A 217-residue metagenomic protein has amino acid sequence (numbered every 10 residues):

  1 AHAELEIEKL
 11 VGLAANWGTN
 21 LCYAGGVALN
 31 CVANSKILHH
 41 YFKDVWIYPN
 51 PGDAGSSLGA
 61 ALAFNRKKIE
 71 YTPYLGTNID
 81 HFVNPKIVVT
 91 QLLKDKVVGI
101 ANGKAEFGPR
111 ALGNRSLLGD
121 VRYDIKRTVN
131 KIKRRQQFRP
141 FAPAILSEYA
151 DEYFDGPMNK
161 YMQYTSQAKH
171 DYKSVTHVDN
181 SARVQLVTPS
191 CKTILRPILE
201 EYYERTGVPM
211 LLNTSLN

Functional and structural regions predicted by a protein language model:
A1-L21: Phosphate/ATP-binding catalytic cores across multiple sugar-kinase/actin-like superfamilies, primarily ASKHA
H2, G25, Y48-P49: Conserved aromatic-histidine-acidic binding/catalytic patches
W17-G26, G99: Short glycine-rich phosphate-binding loop at a beta-alpha junction
L29-N30, N34-N217: Flexible beta->alpha loop and helix N-cap segments adjacent to enzyme active/binding sites
